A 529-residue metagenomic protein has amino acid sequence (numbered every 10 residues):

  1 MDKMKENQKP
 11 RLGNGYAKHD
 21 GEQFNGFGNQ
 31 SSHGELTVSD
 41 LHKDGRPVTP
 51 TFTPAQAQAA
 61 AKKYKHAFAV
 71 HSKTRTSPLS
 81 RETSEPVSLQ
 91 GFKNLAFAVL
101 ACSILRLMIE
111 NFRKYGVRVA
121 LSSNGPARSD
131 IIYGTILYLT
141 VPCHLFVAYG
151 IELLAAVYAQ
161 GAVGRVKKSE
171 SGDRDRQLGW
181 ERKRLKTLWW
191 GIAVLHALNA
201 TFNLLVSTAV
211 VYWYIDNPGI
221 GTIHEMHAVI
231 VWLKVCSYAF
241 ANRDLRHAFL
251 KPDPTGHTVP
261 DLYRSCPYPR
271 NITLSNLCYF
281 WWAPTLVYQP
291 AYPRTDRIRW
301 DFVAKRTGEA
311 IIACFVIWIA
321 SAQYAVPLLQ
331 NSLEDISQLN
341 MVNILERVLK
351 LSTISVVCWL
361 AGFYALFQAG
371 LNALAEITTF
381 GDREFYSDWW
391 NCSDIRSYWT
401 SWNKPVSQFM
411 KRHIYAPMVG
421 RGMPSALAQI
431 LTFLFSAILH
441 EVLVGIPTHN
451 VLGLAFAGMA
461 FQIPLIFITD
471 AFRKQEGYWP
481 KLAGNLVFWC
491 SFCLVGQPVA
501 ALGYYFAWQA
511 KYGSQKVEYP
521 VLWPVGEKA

Functional and structural regions predicted by a protein language model:
M1-F97, G161-W180, D244-T273, L277 (+3 more regions): Transit-peptide-like, low-complexity N-terminal presequences and other terminal intrinsically disordered regions
N25, H66, A127-I311: Intramembrane catalytic core of multi-pass membrane enzymes that act on lipidic substrates
K43-F112, R128-Y138, K186-L198, S275-N276 (+5 more regions): Membrane-interface recognition of transmembrane alpha-helix starts, especially the cytoplasmic loop-to-helix transition
A61-S84, E110-S123, K167-W180, T201-L205 (+4 more regions): Membrane-proximal N-terminal segments immediately preceding the first transmembrane helix
L89-S103, G125-L145, K186-N203, D216-K234 (+6 more regions): Transmembrane alpha-helices of multi-pass eukaryotic membrane proteins
V99-R118, T140-A156, A200-W213, I230-A241 (+9 more regions): Membrane-embedded alpha-helices of multi-pass membrane proteins, especially ion channels and transporters
L105-T135, L154-G161, L185-L188, L205-I223 (+6 more regions): Membrane-lumen (extracellular) interface motif
Y263-E309, E334-H449, Y478-A529: Membrane-interfacial catalytic/cofactor-binding modules of polytopic membrane enzymes
